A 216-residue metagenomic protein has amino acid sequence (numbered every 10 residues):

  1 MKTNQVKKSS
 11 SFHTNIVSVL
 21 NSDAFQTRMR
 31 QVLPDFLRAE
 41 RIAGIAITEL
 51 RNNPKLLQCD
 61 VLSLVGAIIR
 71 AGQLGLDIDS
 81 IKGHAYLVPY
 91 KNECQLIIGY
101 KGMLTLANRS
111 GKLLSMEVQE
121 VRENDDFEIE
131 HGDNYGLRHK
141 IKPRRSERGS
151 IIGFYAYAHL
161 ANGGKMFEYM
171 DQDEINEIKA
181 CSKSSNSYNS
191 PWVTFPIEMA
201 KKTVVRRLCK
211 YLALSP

Functional and structural regions predicted by a protein language model:
K2-K7: Structured, charged N-terminal subsegments at the starts of enzyme catalytic cores and at intra-chain domain/subunit
K8-S215: Binding-interface segments
